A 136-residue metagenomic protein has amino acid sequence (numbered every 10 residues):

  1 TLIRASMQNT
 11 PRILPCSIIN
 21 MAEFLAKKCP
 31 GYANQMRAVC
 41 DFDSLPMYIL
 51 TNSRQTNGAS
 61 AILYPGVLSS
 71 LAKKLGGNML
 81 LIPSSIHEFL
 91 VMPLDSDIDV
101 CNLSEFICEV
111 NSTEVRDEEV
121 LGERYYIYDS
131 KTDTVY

Functional and structural regions predicted by a protein language model:
T1-S112: A contiguous, surface-oriented mixed alpha/beta subdomain in the mid-to-C-terminal portion of proteins that forms
L90-P93, T132-Y136: Short, solvent-exposed polar/charged micro-motifs at secondary-structure junctions
F106-V135: Helix-rich interaction surfaces within compact, conserved domain-sized segments that mediate assembly or partner
